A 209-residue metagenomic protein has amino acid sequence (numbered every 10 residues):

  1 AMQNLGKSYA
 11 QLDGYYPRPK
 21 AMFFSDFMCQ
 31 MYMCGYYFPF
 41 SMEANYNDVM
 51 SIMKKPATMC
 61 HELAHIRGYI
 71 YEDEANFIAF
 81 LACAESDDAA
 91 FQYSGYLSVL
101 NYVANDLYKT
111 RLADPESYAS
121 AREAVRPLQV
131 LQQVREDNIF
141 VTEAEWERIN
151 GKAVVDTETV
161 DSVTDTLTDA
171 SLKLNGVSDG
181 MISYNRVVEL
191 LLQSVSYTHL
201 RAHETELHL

Functional and structural regions predicted by a protein language model:
A1-M42, D48, I52: Auxiliary, metal-adjacent structural segments of Zn-dependent hydrolase domains
N45-V49, A64-R67: Second-shell loop/turn segments in exported
A57-Y69: Active-site recognition of the HExxH zinc-binding catalytic motif
Y71-S86: An active-site-proximal "capping" alpha-helix that borders the catalytic cofactor pocket
A79, C83, F91-D169: Metalloprotease/metallohydrolase-associated module, dominated by Zn2+-dependent proteases
V163-N175, D179-S183, V187: C-terminal functional modules
V195: Long, His/Glu/Asp-enriched segments that create or flank divalent metal/ion-associated functional microenvironments
T198-T205: Conserved small/polar residues in nucleotide/adenosyl-binding loops
